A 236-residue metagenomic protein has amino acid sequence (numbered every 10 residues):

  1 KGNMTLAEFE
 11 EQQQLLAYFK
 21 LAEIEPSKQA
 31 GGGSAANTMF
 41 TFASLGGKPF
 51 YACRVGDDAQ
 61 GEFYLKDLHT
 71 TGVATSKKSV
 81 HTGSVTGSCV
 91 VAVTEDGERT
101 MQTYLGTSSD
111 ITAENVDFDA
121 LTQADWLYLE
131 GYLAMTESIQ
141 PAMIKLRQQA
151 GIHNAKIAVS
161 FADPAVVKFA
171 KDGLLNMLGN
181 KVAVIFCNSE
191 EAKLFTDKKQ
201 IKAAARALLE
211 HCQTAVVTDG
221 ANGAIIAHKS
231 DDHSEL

Functional and structural regions predicted by a protein language model:
K1-E8, P26-A30, E62-G87, V91-L236: Ribokinase/PfkB-type carbohydrate-kinase core domain
K1-F50, E62: Glycine-rich phosphate/adenosyl-contacting loop at the front of the ribokinase-like
G46-A52, D232-L236: Phosphate-handling active-site elements
R54-G56: Alpha-helical transmembrane segments within multi-pass membrane transporters and channels
